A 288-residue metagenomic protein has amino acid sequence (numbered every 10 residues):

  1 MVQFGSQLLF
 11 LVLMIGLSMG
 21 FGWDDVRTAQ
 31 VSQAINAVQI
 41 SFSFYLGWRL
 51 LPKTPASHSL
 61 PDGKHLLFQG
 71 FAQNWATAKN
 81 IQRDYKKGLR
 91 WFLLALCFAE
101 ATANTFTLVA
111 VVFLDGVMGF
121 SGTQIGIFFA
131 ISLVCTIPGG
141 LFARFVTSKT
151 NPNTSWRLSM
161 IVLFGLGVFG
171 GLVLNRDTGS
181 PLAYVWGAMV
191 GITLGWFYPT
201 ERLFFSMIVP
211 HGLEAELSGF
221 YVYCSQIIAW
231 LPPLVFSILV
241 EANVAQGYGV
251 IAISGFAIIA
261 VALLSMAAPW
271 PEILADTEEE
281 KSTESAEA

Functional and structural regions predicted by a protein language model:
M1, G122-T123, H211-Y221: Loop-to-transmembrane helix entry/capping segments in MFS-fold secondary transporters and related SLC/MFSD carriers
M1-C97, A101-T105, I259-A288: Intracellular loop-helix junctions on the cytosolic face of multi-pass helical membrane proteins
L108-Q124: Short amphipathic helix-loop junctions that connect adjacent transmembrane helices in Major Facilitator Superfamily/SLC
I127-T136, V190, S225: Transmembrane alpha-helical segments of major facilitator superfamily
P138-T154, V240: Helix-to-loop junctions at the C-terminal end of transmembrane segments in multipass secondary transporters
V162-D177: C-terminal ends and interior cores of transmembrane alpha-helices in multi-pass membrane transporters/permeases
S180-F197: Hydrophobic core of transmembrane alpha-helices in multi-pass small-molecule transporters, especially MFS/SLC-type
W196-P210: Intracellular juxtamembrane helix-capping segments at the cytosolic ends of symmetry-related transmembrane helices
